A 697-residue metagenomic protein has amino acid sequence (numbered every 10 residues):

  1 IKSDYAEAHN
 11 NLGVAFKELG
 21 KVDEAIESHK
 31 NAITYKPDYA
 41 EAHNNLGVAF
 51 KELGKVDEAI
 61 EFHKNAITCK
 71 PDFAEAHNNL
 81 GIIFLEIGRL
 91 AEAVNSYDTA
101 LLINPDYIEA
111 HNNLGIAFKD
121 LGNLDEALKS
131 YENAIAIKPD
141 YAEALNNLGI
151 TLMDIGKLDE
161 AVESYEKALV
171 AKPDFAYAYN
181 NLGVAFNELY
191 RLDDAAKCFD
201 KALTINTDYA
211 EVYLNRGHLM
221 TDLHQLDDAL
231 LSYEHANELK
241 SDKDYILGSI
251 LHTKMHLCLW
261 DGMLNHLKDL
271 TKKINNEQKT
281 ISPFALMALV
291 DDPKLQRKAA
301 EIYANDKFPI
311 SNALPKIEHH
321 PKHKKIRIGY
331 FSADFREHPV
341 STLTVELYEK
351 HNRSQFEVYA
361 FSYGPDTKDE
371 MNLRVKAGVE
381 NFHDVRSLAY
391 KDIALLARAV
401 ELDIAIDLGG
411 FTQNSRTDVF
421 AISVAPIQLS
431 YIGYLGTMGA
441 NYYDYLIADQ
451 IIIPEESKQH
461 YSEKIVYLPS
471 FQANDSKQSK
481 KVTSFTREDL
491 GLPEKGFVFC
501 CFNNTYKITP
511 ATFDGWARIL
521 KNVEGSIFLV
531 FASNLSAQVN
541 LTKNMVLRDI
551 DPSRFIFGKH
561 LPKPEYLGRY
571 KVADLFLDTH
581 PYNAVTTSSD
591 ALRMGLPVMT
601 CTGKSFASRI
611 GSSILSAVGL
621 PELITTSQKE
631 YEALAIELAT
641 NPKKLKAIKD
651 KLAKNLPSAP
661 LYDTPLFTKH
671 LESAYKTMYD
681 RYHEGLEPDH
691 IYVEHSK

Functional and structural regions predicted by a protein language model:
I1-P493, N504, D514, L535 (+8 more regions): Alpha-helical solenoid repeat scaffolds of the TPR/TPR-like class and their adjacent stem/linker regions that mediate
I326-Y330, F499, F528: Conserved hydrophobic helix-helix packing surfaces used for dimerization/oligomerization
E357, G525-I527: Residues at the starts of beta-strands that form the adenosine-phosphate
C500-A511: Substrate-binding clefts and catalytic carboxylate motifs of secreted carbohydrate-active enzymes
G515-L520: Hinge/capping helix and adjacent helix->loop/strand transition within the periplasmic-binding protein
L529-A532, S536-A537: Long, K/E/R/D-enriched contiguous segments that form extended
L577, A591: Donor-sugar nucleotide-binding helix/loop cap in glycosyltransferases
T579-P581: A short structural motif in glycosyltransferase catalytic domains
